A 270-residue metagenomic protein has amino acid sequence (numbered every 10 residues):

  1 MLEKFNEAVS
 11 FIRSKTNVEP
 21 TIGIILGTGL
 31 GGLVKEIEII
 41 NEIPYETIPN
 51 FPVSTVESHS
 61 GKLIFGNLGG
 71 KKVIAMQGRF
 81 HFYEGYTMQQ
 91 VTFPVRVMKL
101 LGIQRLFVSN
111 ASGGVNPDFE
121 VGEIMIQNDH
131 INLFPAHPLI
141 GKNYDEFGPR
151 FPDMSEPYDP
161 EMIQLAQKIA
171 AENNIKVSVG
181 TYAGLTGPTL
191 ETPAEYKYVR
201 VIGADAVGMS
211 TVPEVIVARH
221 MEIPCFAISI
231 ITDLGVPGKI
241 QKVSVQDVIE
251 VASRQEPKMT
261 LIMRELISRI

Functional and structural regions predicted by a protein language model:
M1-M154: Metabolite-binding pocket within alpha/beta catalytic cores that recognizes anionic/polar moieties
F11, K15, E161, L165-K176 (+1 more regions): Generic non-transmembrane alpha-helical segments
K99-G102, R200, R219: Non-catalytic positions within long, well-ordered alpha-helices that form the structural scaffold/packing of enzyme
Q104-R105, D205, P224: Short acidic/polar active-site loop segments enriched in Thr and Asp
I169-D205: Active-site/ligand-binding-proximal alpha/beta "capping" segment
M209-D247: Zn-dependent metallopeptidase/amidohydrolase metal-coordination segment
G235-I270: His/Asp/Glu-rich mid-to-C-terminal helical/loop segments that flank catalytic regions of hydrolases
